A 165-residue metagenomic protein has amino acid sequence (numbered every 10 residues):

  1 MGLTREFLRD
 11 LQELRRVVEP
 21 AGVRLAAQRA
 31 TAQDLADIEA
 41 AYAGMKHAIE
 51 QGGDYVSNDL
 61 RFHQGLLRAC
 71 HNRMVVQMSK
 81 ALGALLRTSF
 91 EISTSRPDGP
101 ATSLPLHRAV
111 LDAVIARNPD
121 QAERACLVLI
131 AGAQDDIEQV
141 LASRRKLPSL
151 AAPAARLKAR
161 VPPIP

Functional and structural regions predicted by a protein language model:
M1-R24, R144-L147, A151, A155-P165: Short linear motifs at protein or domain termini
L3-E6, A30, D98: Short coil/turn linker and secondary-structure boundary residues
L11-I92, S103-D112, Q121-D136: Conserved amphipathic alpha-helical segments that form helical-bundle/coiled-coil interaction surfaces
G99, P105-D112, E123-P165: C-terminal-biased regions
